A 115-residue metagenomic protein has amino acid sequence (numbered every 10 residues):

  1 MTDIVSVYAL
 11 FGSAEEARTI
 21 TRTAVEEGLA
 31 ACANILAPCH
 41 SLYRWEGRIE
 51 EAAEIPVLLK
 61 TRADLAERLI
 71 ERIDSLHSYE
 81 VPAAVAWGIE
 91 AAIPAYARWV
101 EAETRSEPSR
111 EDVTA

Functional and structural regions predicted by a protein language model:
M1-A115: Positively charged, small/polar-rich N-terminal and surface patches that mediate targeting and assembly and bind
